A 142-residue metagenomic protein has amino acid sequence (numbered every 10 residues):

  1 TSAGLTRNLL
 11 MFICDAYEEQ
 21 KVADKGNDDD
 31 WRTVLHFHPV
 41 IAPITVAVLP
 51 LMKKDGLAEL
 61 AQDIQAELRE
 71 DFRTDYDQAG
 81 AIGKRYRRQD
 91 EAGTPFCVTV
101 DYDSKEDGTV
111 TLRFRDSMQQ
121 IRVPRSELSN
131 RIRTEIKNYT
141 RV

Functional and structural regions predicted by a protein language model:
T1-V142: NTP/phosphate- and nucleic-acid-binding module
